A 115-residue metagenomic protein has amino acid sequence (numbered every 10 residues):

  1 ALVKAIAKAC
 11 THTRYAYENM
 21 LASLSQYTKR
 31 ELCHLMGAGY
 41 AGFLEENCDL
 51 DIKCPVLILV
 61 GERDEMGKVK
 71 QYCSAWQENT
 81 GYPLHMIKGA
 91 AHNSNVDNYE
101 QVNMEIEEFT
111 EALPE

Functional and structural regions predicted by a protein language model:
A1-D51: Conserved alpha/beta-hydrolase catalytic His-Asp/Glu region
L32-L35, Y72, V102: Hydrophobic alpha-helical packing elements
P55-A90, V96: Conserved loop-alpha-helix segment in the C-terminal half of the alpha/beta-hydrolase fold that carries the catalytic
V96-T110: Post-His helix in hydrolase/transferase enzymes
P114-E115: Alpha/beta-hydrolase-fold serine-hydrolase catalytic core, especially in secreted/extracellular enzymes
